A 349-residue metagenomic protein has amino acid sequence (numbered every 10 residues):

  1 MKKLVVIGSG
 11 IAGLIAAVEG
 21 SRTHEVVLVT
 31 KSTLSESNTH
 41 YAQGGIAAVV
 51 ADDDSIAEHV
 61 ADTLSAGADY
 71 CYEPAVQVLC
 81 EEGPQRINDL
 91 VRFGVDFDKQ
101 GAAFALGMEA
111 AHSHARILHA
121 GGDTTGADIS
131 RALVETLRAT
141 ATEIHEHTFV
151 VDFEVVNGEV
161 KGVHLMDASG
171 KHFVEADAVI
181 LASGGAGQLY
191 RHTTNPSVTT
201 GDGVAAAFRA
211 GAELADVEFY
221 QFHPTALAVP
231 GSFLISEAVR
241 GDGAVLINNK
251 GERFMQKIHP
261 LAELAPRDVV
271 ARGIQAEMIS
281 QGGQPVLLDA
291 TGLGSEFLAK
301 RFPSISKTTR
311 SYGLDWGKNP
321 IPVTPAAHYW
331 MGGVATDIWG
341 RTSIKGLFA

Functional and structural regions predicted by a protein language model:
M1-K2, S169-A178, S343-G346: Core beta-strand elements of the Rossmann-like FAD/NAD(P) dinucleotide-binding domain in flavoenzyme oxidoreductases
K3-L28: N-terminal Rossmann-like FAD-binding beta1-loop-alpha1 element of flavoenzymes
S21-I46, D52-D53: Glycine-rich FAD pyrophosphate-binding loop
L34, A206, A212-I321: An anion/pyrophosphate-binding glycine-rich loop and adjacent beta-alpha core in soluble alpha-beta enzymes
A47-L79: Glycine-rich active-site loop/strand segments that organize a redox cofactor
C71-P84, I117-E135, H145, T193-G201 (+3 more regions): Short beta-strand to alpha-helix junction loop
V91-G170, A178, A182, H223-L227 (+1 more regions): Conserved redox-cofactor binding core of oxidoreductases
V151-E159, M166, R301-A349: A glycine-rich dinucleotide-binding beta-alpha-beta segment and adjacent secondary-structure elements that constitute
